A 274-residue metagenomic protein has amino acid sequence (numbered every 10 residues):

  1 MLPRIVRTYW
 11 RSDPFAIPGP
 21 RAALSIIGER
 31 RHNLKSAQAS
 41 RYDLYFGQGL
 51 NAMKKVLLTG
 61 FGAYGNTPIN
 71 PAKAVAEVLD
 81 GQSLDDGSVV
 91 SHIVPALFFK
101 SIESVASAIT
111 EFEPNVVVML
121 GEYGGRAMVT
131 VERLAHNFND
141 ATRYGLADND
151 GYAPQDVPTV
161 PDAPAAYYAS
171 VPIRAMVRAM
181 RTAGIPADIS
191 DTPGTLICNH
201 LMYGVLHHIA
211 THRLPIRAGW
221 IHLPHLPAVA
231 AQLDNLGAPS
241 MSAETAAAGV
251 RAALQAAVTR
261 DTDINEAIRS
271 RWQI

Functional and structural regions predicted by a protein language model:
D13, E29, N33-K35, D43 (+1 more regions): Intrinsically disordered, low-complexity polyampholyte segments enriched for Lys and acidic residues
A16-G19, S25-G28, A37: N-terminal polybasic/positive-inside topogenic patches
F46-T195, L206-T211, P215, D234-I274: N-terminal catalytic or cofactor-binding beta/alpha core of small enzyme domains
H222-A228: An accessory alpha-helical subdomain
